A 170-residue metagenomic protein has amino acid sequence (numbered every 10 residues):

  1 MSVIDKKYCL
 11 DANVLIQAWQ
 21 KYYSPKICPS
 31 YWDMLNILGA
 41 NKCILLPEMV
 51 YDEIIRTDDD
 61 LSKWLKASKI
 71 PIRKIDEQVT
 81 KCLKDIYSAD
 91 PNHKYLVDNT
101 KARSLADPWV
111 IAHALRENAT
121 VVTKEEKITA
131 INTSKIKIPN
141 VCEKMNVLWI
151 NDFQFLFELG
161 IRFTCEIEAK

Functional and structural regions predicted by a protein language model:
M1-S2, I37: Generic structural signal for beta-strand residues in well-ordered domains
S2, K7, K127-K170: Acidic, PIN/NYN-like endoribonuclease modules and their adjacent C-terminal/linker elements
K7-Y8, A12-A119, E126-I128: Active-site-proximal, substrate-binding regions of enzyme catalytic domains and RNA-binding/basic surfaces
